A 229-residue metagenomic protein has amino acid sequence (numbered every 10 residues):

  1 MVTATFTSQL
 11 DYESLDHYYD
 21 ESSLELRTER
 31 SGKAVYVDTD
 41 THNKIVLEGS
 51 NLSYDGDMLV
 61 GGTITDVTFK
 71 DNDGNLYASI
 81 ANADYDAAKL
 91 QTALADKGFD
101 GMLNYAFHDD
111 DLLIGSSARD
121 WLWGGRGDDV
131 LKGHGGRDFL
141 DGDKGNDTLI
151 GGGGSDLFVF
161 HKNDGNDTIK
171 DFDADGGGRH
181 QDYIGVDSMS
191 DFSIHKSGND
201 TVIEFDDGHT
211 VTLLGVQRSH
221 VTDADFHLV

Functional and structural regions predicted by a protein language model:
M1-D96: An extracellular/secretory-lumen and virion-surface interaction module
M1-L26, I114, R119-D191, K196 (+2 more regions): Acidic, glycine-rich calcium-binding repeat modules characteristic of RTX/beta-roll and related beta-solenoid repeat
T3-T5, V35, V46, T63 (+6 more regions): Generic structural signal for residues positioned in beta-strands
G32, D109-D111, N199: Residue-level marker for the onset of beta-strands and adjacent loop->beta junctions in well-ordered domains
V46-E48, Y54, N166-D171, L213-L214: Extracellular, surface-exposed repeat/solenoid domains
S53-M102, S190-V229: Low-complexity acidic/polar repeat-biased segments
A93-A118: Glycine-rich adenosyl-nucleotide cofactor-binding module
